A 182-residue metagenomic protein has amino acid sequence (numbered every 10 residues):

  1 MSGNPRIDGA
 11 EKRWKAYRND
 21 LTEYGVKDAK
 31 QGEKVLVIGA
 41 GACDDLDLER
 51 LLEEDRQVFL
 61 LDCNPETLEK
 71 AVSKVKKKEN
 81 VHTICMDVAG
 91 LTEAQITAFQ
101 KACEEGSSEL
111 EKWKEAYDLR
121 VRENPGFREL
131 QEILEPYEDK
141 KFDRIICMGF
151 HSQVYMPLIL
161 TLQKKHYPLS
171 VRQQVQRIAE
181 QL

Functional and structural regions predicted by a protein language model:
M1-G32, D45: Class I SAM-dependent methyltransferase Rossmann-like catalytic core, especially the SAM/SAH-binding loop
Q31-C43, F59: Conserved class I S-adenosyl-L-methionine
G32, K141-D143, C147: Local beta-strand N-terminus motif with an aromatic residue
G41-D55: Conserved SAM-binding loop of SAM-dependent methyltransferases across substrates and taxa, primarily the Class I
N64: Conserved SAM/SAH-binding beta-strand->alpha-helix loop
T67-L68: Conserved short alpha-helix immediately C-terminal to the canonical SAM/SAH-binding motif I of Rossmann-like
K74-D139: S-adenosyl-L-methionine
Y117-N124, R128-Y137, M148-Q181: Mobile active-site "lid"/loop adjacent to the S-adenosyl-L-methionine
